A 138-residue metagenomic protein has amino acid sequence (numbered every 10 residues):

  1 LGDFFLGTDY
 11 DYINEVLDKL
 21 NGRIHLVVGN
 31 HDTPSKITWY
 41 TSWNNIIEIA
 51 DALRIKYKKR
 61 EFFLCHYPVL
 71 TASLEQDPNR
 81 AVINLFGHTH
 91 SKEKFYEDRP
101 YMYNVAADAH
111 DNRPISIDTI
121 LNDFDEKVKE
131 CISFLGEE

Functional and structural regions predicted by a protein language model:
L1-Y57: Core catalytic region of metal-dependent phosphoesterases/phosphodiesterases, especially metallo-beta-lactamase-like
H25, S42-E137: Conserved beta-sheet core of the metallophosphoesterase superfamily
